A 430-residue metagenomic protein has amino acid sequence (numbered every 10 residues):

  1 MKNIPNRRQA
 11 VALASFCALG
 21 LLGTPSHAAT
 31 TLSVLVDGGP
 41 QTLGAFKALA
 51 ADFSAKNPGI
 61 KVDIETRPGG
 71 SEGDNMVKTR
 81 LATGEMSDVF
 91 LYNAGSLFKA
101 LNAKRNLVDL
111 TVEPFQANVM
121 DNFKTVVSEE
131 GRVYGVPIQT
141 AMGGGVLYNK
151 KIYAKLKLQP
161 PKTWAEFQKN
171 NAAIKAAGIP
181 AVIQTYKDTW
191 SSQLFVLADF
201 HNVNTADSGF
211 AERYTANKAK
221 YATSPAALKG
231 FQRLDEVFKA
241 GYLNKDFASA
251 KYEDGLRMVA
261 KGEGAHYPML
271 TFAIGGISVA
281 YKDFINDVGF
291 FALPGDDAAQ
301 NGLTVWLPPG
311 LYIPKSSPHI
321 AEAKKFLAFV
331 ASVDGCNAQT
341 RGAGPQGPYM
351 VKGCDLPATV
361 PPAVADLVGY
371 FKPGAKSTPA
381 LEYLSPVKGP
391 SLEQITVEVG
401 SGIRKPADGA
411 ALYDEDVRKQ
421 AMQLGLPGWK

Functional and structural regions predicted by a protein language model:
A14, H27-K99, K104, Q116 (+6 more regions): Conserved N-terminal structural module of periplasmic/extracytoplasmic solute-binding proteins
T66-M76, W164-K169, D246-A260: Short helix-initiation/N-cap motifs at beta->coil->alpha
S87-D88, A117-K151, P180-A181, Q300-T304 (+1 more regions): A structural signal for short loop-to-beta-strand junctions that line the ligand-binding cleft of periplasmic/secreted
G95-G144, Q168, F195, G289-F291 (+1 more regions): Hinge/lid segment of periplasmic solute-binding proteins
Y134-P137, Q168-A219, G264: Extracytoplasmic/periplasmic solute-binding protein
A154, P373-K430: Conserved C-terminal helix/tail region of periplasmic/extracytoplasmic solute-binding proteins
K155-L156, Q232, A240, V279-P345 (+2 more regions): Extracytoplasmic/periplasmic substrate-recognition and gating elements
A216-F247: Glycine-centered hinge/linker elements that transmit conformational signals in sensory and ligand-binding systems
